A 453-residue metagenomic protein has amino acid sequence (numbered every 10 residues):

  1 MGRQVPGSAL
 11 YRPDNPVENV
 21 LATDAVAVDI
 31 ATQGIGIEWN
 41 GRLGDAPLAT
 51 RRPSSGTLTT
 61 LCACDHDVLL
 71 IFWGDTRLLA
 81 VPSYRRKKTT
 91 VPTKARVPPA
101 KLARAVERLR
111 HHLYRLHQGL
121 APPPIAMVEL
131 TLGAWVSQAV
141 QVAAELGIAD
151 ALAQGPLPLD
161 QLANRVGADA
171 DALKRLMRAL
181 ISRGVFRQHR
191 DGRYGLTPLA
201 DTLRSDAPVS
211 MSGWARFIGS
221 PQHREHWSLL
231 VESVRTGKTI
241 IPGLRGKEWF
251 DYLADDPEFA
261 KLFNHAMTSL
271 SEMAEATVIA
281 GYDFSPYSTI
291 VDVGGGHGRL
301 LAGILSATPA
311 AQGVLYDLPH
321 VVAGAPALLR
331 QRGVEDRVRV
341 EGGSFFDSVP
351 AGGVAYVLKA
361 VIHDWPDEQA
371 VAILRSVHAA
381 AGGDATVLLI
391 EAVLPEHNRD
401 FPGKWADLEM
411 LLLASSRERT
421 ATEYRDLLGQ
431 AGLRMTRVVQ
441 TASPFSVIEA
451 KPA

Functional and structural regions predicted by a protein language model:
M1-P6, V26: Low-complexity, glycine/proline/serine-enriched flexible coil segments that act as short hinges or interruptions within
L21, V26, I30-D67, F72: Polybasic, low-complexity intrinsically disordered segments
P82-R104: Eukaryotic partner-binding/assembly regions in large regulatory complexes
A103-S288: Conserved Class I S-adenosyl-L-methionine-dependent methyltransferase catalytic core
A207-R399, F445-V447, A453: Conserved adenosyl
I390-A431, R437: C-terminal alpha-helical "lid/dimerization" subdomain adjacent to the S-adenosyl-L-methionine
L433, R437-A453: Core SAM-dependent methyltransferase catalytic element
